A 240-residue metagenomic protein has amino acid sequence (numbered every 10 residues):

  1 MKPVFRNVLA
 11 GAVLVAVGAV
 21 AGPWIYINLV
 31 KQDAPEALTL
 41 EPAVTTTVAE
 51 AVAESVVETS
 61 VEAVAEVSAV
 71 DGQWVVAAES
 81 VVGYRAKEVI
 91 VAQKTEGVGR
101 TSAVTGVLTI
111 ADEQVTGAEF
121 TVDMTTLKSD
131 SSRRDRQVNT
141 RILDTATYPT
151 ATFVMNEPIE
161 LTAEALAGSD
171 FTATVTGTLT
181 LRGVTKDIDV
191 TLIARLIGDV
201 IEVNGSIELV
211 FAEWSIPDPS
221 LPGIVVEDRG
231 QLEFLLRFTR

Functional and structural regions predicted by a protein language model:
K2-R240: Low-complexity, acidic/polar, glycine-enriched regions of mature
